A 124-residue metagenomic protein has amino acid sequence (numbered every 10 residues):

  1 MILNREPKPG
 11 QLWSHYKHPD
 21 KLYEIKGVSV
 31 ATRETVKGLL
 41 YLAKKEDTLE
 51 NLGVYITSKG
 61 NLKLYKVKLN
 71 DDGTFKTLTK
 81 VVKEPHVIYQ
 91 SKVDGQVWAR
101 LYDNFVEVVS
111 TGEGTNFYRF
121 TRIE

Functional and structural regions predicted by a protein language model:
M1-P9: Mixed-charge, Lys/Arg-rich low-complexity intrinsically disordered regions
P7, L69-V82, S110-T111, Y118-R122: Basic, alpha-helical terminal appendages of large translation-related enzymes
L12-K17: Tryptophan-anchored aromatic micro-motifs
D20-E34: Short beta-strand-centered aromatic/proline hotspots
K21, P85, N116: Residues that flank catalytic or metal-binding motifs in active/ligand-binding sites
R33-E84: Mixed-charge, low-complexity intrinsically disordered segments
V87-S91: SH3/SH3-like beta-barrel fold
V93-E124: Intrinsically disordered, low-complexity, charged/polar segments
